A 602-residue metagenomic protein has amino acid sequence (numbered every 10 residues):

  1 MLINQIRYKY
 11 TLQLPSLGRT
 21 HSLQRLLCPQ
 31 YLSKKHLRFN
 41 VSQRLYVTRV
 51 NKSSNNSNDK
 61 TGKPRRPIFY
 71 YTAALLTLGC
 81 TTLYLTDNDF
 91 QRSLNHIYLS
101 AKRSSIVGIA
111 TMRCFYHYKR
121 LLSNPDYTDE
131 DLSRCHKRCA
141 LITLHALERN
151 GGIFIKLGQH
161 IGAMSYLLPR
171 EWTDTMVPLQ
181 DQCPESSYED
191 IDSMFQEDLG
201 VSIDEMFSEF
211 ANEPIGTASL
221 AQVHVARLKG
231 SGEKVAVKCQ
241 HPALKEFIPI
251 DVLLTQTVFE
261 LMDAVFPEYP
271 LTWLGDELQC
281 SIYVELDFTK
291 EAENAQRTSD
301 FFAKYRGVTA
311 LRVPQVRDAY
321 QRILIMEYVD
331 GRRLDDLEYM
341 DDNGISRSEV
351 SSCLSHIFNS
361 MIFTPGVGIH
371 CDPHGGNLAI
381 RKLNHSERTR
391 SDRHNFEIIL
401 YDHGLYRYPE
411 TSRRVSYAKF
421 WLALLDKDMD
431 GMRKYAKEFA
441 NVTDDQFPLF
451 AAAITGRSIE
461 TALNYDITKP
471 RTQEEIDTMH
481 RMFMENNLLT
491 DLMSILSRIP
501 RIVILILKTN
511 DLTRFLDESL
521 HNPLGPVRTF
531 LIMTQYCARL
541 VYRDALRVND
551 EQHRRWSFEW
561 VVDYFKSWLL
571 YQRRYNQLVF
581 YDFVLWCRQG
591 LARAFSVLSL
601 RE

Functional and structural regions predicted by a protein language model:
L2-R7, L12-Q222, S231-K234, E246-W273 (+5 more regions): N-terminal accessory/targeting segments that precede structured cores
A110, T175-P178, M194, I250-T257 (+6 more regions): Alpha-helical scaffold elements adjacent to nucleotide-binding pockets in ATP/GTP-utilizing enzyme cores
V177-Q182, Q196, K245, P249 (+2 more regions): ATP-dependent phospho-/nucleotidyl transfer catalytic cores
I203-I215, K304-I323, P373, R528-M533: Long, charged, glycine-rich C-terminal linkers/tails
V225, E233-H241: Glycine-rich ATP phosphate-binding loop
A226-R227, P373: Conserved beta3 strand of the Hanks-type protein kinase catalytic N-lobe
G331-R333, L337-C353, R381-E602: Helix-rich C-lobe and terminal helical cap/extension of kinase-like folds
G376-I380: Hydrophobic residue at the +6 position relative to the catalytic HRD Asp in the kinase catalytic loop
